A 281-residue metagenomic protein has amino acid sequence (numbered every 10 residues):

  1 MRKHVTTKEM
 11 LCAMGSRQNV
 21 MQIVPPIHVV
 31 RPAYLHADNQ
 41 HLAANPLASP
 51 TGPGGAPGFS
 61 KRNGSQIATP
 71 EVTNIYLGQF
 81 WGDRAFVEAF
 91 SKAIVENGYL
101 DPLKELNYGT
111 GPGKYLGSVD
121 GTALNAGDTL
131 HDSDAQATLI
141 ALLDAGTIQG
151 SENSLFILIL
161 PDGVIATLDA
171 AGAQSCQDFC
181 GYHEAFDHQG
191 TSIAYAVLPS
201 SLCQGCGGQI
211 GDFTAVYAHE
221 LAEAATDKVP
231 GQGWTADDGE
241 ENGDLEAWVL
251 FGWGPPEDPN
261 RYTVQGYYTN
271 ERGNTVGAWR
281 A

Functional and structural regions predicted by a protein language model:
R2-A141: N-terminal carbohydrate-binding/catalytic regions of secreted carbohydrate-active enzymes
T69-V72, S151-F156, T191-A194: Loop/turn elements at helix/coil->beta-strand transitions in domains of secreted/extracellular proteins
Q79-W81, G163-I165, P230-G231: Acidic glycine-/aspartate-rich tracts in secreted/extracellular proteins
D101-L106, I148-L155, A236: Surface-exposed patches in mature extracellular/periplasmic domains of secreted proteins
P112-A185: Active-site-proximal segments of metallohydrolase catalytic domains
A173-G211, D227-A281: Metalloprotease/metallohydrolase-associated module, dominated by Zn2+-dependent proteases
A215-D227: Active-site recognition of the HExxH zinc-binding catalytic motif
